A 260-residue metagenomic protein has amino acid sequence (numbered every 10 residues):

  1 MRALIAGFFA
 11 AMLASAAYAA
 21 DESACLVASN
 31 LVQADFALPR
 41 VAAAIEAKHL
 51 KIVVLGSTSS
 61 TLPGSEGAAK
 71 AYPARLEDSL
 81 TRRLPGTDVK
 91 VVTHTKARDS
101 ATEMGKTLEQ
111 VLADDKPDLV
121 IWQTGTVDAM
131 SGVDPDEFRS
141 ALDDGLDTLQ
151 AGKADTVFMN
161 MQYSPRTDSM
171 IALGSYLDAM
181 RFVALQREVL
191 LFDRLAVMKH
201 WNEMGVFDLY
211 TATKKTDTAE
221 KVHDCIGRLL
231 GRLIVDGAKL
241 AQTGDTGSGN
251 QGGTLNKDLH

Functional and structural regions predicted by a protein language model:
A6-S15: Bacterial N-terminal signal peptides
D21-A28, T93-D99, I121-S131, L185: Cell-envelope and extracellular/periplasmic
E22-T93, Q110-K116: Serine-esterase "nucleophile elbow" of acetyl-processing enzymes
K51-G56, S60, K90-T95, D118-T124 (+2 more regions): Structural recognition of the beta-strand scaffold that forms the well-ordered cores of secreted hydrolase catalytic
T58-T61, K96-T102, G125-S131, Q162-R166 (+1 more regions): Solvent-exposed loop/turn segments at secondary-structure junctions within structured extracellular/periplasmic domains
Q123-T126, T148-L177: Active-site segments of SGNH/GDSL-like serine hydrolases that catalyze O-acetyl group transfer/hydrolysis on lipids
P135-D144, A172-L177: Charged helix-capping and loop-helix junction motifs
S164-H260: Catalytic His-Asp segment of secreted/periplasmic serine-dependent ester chemistry enzymes
